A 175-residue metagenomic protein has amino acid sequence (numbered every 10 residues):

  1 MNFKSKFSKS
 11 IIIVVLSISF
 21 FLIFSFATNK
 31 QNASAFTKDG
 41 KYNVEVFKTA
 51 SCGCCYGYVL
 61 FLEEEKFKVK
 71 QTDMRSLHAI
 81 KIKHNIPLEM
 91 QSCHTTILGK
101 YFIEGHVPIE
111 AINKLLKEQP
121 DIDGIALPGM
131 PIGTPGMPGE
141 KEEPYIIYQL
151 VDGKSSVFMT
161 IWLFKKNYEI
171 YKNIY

Functional and structural regions predicted by a protein language model:
N2-V15: N-terminal Sec-pathway targeting helices
I12-F24: Hydrophobic membrane-insertion alpha-helices, especially the h-region of bacterial N-terminal signal peptides
I23-N32: Bacterial Sec-dependent signal peptides at the C-terminal "C-region" and cleavage site
F36-E65: Local sequence-structure signature of Cys/Sec-based thiol-disulfide redox active-site neighborhoods
N43-V44, F67-K68, G99-F102: Short active-site oxyanion
S51, Y58, D73-S76, P108-I112: Stable alpha-helical elements in mature extracytoplasmic
V59-A79: Conserved helix-turn-beta segment immediately C-terminal to the redox Cys motif in thioredoxin-like folds
K83, E89-Y175: Thiol/selenol-based redox catalytic cores and closely related redox-interacting motifs
